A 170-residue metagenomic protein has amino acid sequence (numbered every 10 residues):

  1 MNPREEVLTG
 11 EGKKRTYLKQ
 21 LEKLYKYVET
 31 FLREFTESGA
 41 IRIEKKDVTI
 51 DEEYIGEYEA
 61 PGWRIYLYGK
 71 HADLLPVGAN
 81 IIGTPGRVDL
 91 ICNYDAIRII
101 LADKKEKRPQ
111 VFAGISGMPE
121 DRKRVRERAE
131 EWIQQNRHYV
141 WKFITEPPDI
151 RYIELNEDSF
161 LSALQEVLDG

Functional and structural regions predicted by a protein language model:
M1-A60: Charge-rich, low-complexity N-terminal segments
R4, R15, R33, R42-K45 (+8 more regions): Arginine residue identity/basic-tract feature
Y17, W63, L75, R137-T145: Tryptophan-centered motif/residue detector
Y17, Y25-Y27, Y54, Y58 (+4 more regions): Sequence-level detector for tyrosine residue identity
V48-R108, G117: Hydrophobic-cavity lipid-handling domains and compact docking modules
A102-G170: Glycine-rich, aromatic-bearing surface loops/beta-hairpins
